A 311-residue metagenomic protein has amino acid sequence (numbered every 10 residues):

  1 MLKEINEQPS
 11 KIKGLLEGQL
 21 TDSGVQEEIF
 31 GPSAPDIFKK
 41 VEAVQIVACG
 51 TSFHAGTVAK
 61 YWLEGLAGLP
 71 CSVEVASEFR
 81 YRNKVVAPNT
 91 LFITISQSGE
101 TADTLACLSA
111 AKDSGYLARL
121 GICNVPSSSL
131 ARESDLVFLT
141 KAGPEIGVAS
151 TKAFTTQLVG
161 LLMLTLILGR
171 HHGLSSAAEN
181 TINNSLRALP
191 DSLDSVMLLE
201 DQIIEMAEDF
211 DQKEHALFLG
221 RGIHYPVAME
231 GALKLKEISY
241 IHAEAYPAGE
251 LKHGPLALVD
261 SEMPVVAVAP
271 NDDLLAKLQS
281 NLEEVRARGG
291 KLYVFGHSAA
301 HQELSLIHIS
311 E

Functional and structural regions predicted by a protein language model:
M1-E7: Flexible, low-complexity linker and terminal segments
K3, L233, E283: Short alpha-helical basic/polar micro-motif
E7-Q45, P126, S134-P264: Active-site phosphate/pyrophosphate-binding segments
D36-L174, E179-A188, V268-I307: Glycine-rich phosphate-binding loops that contact phosphosugars or nucleotide phosphates
I309-E311: A short, hydrophobic C-terminal helix/tail in secreted or cell-surface proteins
